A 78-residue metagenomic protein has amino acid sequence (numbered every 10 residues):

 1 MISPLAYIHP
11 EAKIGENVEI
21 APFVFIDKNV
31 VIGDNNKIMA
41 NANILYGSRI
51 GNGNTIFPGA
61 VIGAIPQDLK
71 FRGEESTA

Functional and structural regions predicted by a protein language model:
M1-P4: Extreme N-terminal starter segment of soluble prokaryotic enzymes
A6, A12, N17-I20, V24 (+8 more regions): A structural motif detector for beta-strand N-caps
Q67-G73: Membrane helix-loop-helix hairpins that form the core translocation module of multi-pass transporters
